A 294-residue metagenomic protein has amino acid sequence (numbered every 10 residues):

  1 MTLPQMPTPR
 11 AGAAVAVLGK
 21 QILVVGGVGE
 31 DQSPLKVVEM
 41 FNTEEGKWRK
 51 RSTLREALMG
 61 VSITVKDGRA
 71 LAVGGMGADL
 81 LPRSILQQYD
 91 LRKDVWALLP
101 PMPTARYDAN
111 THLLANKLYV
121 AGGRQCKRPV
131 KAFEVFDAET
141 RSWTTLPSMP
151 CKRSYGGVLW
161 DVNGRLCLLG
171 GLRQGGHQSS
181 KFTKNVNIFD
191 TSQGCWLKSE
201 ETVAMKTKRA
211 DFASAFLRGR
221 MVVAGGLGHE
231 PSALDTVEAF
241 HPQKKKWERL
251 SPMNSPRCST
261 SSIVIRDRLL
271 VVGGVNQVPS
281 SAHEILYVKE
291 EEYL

Functional and structural regions predicted by a protein language model:
M1-L294: Kelch-like beta-propeller repeat domains
